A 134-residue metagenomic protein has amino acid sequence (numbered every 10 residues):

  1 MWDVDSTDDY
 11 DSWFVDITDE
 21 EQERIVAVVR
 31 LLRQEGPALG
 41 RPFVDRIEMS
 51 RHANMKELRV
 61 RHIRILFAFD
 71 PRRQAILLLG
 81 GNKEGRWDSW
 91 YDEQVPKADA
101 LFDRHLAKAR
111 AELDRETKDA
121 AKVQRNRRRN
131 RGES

Functional and structural regions predicted by a protein language model:
M1-H62, P71-A75, N82-S134: Basic, Lys/Arg-enriched alpha-helical interface segments
F67, L77-L78: Conserved catalytic cores of phosphodiester-cleaving nucleases, focusing on short active-site segments
